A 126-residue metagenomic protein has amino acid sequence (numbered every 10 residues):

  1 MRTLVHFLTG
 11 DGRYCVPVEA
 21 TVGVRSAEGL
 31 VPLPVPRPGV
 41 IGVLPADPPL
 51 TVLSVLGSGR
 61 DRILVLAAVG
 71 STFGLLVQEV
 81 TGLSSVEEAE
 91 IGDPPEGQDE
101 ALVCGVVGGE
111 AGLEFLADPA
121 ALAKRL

Functional and structural regions predicted by a protein language model:
M1-L126: An acidic, low-aromatic, low-complexity terminal/linker signal
